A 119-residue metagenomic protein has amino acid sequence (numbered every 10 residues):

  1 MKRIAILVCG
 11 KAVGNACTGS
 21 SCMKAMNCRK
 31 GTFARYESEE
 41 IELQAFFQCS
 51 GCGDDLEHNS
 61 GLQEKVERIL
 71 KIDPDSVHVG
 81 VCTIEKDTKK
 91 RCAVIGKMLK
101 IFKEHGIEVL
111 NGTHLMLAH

Functional and structural regions predicted by a protein language model:
M1-E67, K89-R91: Conserved mixed alpha/beta catalytic, RNA-binding, or beta-rich assembly cores of soluble enzyme, regulatory
D73-P74: Proline-aspartate-enriched helix->loop->beta-strand connector
C82: Flexible loop residues that form catalytic and substrate-binding hotspots at small-molecule/glycan-binding clefts
T88-K103: Short Gly/Thr/Asp-enriched flexible loops that form oxyanion-binding sites at enzyme active sites
I107-H119: Divalent-metal-activated hydrolytic enzyme cores
